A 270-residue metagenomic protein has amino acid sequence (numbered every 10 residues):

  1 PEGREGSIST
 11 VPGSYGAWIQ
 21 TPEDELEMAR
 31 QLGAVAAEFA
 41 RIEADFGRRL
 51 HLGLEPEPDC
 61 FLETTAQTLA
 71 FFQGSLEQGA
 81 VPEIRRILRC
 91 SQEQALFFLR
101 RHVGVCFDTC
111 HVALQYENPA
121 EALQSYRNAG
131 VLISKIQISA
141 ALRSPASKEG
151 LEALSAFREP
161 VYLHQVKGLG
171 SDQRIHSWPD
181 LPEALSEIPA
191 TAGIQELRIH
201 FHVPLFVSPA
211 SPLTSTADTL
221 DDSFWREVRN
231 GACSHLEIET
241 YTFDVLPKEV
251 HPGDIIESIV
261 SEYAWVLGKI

Functional and structural regions predicted by a protein language model:
P1-G104, L114: Active-site acidic/histidine proton-transfer and metal-coordination neighborhood in alpha/beta enzyme cores
G6-I8, I136, L236: Hydrophobic residues within beta-strands of alpha/beta enzymes
P12-A17, P56-C60, T109-A113, A140-S144 (+2 more regions): Active-site-proximal loop/turn and secondary-structure-junction residues that shape catalytic pockets, frequently
P22-A29, F61, L213-T214, P252 (+1 more regions): Flexible, glycine- and charge-enriched loops at secondary-structure boundaries
E27-R41, A66-G74, E121-N128, D222 (+3 more regions): Alpha-helical scaffolding segments of alpha/beta enzyme cores, especially the outer helices of TIM-barrel or partial
T68-F72, G79, Q92-G231, E249: Active-site capping/gating regions of soluble enzymes
H200, C233-Y241: Conserved active-site loop/cleft motifs that coordinate metal ions or position small ligands
S223, T242-I270: Aromatic-rich peripheral "rim/lid" segments of glycoside hydrolase catalytic domains that contact and position glycan
